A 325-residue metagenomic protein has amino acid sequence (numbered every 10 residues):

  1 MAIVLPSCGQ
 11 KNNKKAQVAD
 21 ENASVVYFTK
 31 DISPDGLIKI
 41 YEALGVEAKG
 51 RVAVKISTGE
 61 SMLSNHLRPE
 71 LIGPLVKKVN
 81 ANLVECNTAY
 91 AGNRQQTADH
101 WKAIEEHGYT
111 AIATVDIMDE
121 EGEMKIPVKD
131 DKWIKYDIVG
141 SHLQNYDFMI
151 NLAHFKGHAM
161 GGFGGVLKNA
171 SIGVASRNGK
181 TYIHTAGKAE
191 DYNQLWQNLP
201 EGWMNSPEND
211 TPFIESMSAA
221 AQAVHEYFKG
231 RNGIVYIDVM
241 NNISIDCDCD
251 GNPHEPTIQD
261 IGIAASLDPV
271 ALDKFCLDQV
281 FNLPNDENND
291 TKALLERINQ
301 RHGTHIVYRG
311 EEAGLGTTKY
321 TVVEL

Functional and structural regions predicted by a protein language model:
V4-S7: C-terminal motif of bacterial Sec signal peptides marking the signal peptidase cleavage site
G9-K11: Bacterial signal peptide processing site
V18-L325: Extended, low-polarity segments enriched in aliphatic/aromatic residues
